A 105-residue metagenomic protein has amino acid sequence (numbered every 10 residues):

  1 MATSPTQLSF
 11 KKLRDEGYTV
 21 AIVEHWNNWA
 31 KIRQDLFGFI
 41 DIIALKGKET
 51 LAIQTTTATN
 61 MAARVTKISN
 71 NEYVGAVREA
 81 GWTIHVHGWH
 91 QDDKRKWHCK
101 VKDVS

Functional and structural regions predicted by a protein language model:
M1-S105: Catalytic phosphate/metal-binding cores of nucleic-acid and nucleotide-processing enzymes, i.e., regions that mediate
